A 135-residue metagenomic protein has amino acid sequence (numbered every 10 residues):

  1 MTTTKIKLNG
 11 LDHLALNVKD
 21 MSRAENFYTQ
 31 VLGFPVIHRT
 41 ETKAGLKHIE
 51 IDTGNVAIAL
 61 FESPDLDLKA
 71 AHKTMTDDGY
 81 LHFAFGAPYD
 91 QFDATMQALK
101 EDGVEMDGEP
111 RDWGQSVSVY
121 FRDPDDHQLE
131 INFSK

Functional and structural regions predicted by a protein language model:
M1-R23, F83: N-terminal beta-strand motif that seeds the catalytic metal site of vicinal oxygen chelate
T2-K7, M96-K135: Vicinal oxygen chelate
L8-G10, T76-Y80, D112-W113: Short glycine-enriched loop/turn motifs at secondary-structure junctions
N17-I58, E62: Core segments of cupin and vicinal oxygen chelate
R23, D90-T95: Short, conserved charged micro-motifs
G45, D65-A71, M106: A short, acidic/glycine-rich surface segment
K47-I49, L81, Q115-V119: Short beta-strand micro-motifs in enzyme catalytic cores
F61, H72-L81: Helix-adjacent hinge/juxtasegments
